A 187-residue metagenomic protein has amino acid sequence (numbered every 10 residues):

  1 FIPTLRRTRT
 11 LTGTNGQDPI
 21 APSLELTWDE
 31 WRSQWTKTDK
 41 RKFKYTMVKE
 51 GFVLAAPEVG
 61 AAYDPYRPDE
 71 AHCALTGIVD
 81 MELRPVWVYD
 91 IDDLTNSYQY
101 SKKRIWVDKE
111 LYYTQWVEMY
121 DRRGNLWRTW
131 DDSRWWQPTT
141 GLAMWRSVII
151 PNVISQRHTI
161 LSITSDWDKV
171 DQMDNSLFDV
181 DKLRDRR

Functional and structural regions predicted by a protein language model:
F1-K37, A71-F178: Gly/Pro-enriched, hydrophobic low-complexity segments that function as extracytoplasmic propeptides/linkers
K42-G77: Active-site environment of non-heme Fe oxygenases that use a 2-His-1-carboxylate facial triad
L177-R186: Short, low-complexity, Pro/Ser/Thr/Gly-rich segments in the mature regions of secreted, periplasmic
